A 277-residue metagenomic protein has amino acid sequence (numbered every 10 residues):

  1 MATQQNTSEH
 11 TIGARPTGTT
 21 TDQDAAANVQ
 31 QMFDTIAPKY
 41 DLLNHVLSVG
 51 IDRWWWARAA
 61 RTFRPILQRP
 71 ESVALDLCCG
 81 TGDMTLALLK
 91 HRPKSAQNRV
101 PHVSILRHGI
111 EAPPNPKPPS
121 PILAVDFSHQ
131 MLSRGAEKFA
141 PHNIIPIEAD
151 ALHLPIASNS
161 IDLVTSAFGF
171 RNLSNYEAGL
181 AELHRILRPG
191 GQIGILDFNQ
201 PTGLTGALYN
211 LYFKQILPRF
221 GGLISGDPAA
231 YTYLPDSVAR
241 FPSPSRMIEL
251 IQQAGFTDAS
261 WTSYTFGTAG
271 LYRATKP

Functional and structural regions predicted by a protein language model:
A2-Q31: N-terminal auxiliary segments of SAM/dcSAM-dependent transferases
Y40, V164-T165: Hydrophobic beta-strand segment of the Class I
V49-V73, A87, H91, I105-R107: Conserved alpha-helix/loop element of class I SAM-dependent methyltransferases that forms part of the SAM/SAH-binding
V73-H153: Class I SAM-dependent methyltransferase SAM/SAH-binding core
L152-L163: A short acidic, Gly/Pro-enriched loop at the edge of an enzyme's catalytic core that lines a small-molecule cofactor
E177-Q192: A short glycine-rich, Lys/Arg-flanked "PGG" loop and its adjoining helix->strand segment in the class I
Q192-G221: Conserved class I S-adenosyl-L-methionine
G255-P277: Core SAM-dependent methyltransferase catalytic element
